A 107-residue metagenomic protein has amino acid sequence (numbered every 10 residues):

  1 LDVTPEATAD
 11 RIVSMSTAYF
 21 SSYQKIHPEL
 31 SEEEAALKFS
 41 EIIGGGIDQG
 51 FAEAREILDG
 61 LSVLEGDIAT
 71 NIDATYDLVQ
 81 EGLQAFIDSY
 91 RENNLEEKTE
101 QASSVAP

Functional and structural regions predicted by a protein language model:
L1-P107: Type III/flagellar secretion export determinants
